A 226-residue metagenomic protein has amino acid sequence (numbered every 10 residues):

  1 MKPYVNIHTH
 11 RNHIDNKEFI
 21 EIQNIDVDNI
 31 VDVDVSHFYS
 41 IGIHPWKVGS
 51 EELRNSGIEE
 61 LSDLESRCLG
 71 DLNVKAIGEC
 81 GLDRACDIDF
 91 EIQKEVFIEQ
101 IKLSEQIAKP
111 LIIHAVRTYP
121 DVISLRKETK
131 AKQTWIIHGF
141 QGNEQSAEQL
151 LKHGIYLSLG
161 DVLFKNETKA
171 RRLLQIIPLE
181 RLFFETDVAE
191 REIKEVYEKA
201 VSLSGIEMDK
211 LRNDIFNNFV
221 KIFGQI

Functional and structural regions predicted by a protein language model:
M1-I226: Mid-domain alpha/beta scaffold segments of enzyme catalytic cores
